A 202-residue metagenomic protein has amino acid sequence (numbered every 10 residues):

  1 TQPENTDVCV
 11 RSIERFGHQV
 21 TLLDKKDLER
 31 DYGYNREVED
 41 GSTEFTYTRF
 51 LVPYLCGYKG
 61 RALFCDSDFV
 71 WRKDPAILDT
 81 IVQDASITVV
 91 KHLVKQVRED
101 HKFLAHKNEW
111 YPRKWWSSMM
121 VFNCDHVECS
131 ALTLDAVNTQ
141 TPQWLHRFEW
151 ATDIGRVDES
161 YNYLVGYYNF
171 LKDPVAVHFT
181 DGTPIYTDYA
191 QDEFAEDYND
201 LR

Functional and structural regions predicted by a protein language model:
Q2-P3, D7-V8, R15-G17, L22-E29 (+1 more regions): A glycosyltransferase accessory/donor-loop signature
T21, D100-F103: Flexible, glycine-rich active-site loops centered on histidine and acidic residues that chelate a metal or position
T21-C56: Active-site-proximal specificity loops/subdomain of glycosyltransferases
E29-R36, R98-H101, V165-N169: Short, solvent-exposed polar/charged micro-motifs at secondary-structure junctions
V38-G41, L104-E109: Short, P/G- and charge-enriched loop/turn segments at secondary-structure junctions
T48-V97, V121, E128: GT-A fold catalytic core of metal-dependent nucleotide-sugar glycosyltransferases, centered on the diacidic
V89-H101, N108, W116: A gly/proline- and charged-residue-enriched helix-loop-helix capping module
P112-K114, N169-F170: Extracellular/periplasmic catalytic domains that process cell-envelope and extracellular macromolecules
